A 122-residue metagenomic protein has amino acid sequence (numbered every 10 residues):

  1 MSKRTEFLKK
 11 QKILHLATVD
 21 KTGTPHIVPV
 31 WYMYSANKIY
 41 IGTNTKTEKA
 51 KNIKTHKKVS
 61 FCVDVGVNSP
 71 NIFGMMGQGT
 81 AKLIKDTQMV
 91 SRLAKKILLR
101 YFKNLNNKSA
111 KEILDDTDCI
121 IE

Functional and structural regions predicted by a protein language model:
M1-H15: Short, basic/aromatic recognition patches
M1-S2, K46-T47, N107: Structural motif corresponding to alpha-helix initiation and N-cap regions
R4, K49-T55, M89-A94: Amphipathic alpha-helical interface surfaces
K10-Q11, T55-H56, T117: Structured helix-beta-strand junction loops
K12-T45, I53, F61-D64: Short beta-strand segments
T22-T24, V67-P70, I113-D116: A short beta-turn/loop motif at secondary-structure boundaries
K49-T55, S60-Q78, K82: Helix-adjacent hinge/juxtasegments
F73-E122: Charged, gly/pro-rich active-site loop segments
